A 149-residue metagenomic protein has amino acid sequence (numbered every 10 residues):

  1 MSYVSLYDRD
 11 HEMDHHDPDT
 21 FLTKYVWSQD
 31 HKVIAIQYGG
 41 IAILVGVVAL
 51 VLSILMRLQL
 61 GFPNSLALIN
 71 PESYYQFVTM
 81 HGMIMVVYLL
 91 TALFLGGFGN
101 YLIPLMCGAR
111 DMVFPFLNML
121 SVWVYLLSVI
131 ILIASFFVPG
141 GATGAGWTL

Functional and structural regions predicted by a protein language model:
M1-L149: ...captures the hydrophobic TM-helix bundle architecture rather than a specific catalytic motif, and can also fire on
